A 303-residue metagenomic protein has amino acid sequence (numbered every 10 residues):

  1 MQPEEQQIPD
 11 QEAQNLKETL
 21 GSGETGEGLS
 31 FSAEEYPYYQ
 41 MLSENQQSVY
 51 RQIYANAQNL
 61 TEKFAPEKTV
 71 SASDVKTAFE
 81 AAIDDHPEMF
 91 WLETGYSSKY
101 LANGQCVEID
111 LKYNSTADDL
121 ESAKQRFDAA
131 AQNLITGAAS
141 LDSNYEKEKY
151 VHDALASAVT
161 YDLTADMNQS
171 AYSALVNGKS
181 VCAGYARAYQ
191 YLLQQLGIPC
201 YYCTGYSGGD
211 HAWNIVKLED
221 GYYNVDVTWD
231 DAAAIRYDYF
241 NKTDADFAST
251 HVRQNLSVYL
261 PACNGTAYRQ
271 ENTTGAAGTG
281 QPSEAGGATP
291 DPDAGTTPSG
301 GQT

Functional and structural regions predicted by a protein language model:
M1-D142, R253-T303: N-terminal accessory/pre-domain segments preceding catalytic cores
V49, S122, N177-S180, T204-G205: Alpha-helix capping and helix-loop boundary segments enriched in small/acidic/polar residues
I109, S173, N177, G221-V227: Short, well-ordered strand-loop elements centered on a beta-strand within folded domains, enriched for acidic residues
D118, D166-L175, S180, G184-Y191: Conserved active-site-adjacent core of cysteine acyl-enzyme catalytic domains
D119-A174: Secondary-structure boundary elements
D153-L163, A183, R187-Q194: Secreted/periplasmic proteins that engage bacterial cell-wall peptidoglycan
D162-Y172, K179, C200-G209: Catalytic cysteine-centered active-site loop
G184-S249: Hydrophobic/aromatic-rich core segments of domains that either
